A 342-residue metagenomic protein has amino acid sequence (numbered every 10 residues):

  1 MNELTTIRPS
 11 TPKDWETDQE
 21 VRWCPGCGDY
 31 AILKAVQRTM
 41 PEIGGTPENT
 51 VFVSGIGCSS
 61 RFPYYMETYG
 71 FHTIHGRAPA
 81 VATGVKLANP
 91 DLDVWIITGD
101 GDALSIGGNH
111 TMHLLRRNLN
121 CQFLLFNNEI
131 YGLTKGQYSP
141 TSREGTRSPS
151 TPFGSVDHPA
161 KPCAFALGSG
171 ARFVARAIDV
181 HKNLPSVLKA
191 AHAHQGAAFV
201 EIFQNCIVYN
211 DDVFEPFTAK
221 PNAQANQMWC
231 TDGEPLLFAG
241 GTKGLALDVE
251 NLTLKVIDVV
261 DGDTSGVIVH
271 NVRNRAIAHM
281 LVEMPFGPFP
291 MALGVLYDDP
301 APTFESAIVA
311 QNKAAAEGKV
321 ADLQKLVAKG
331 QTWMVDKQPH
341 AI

Functional and structural regions predicted by a protein language model:
M1-P9, D18, V208-I342: Flexible, low-complexity linker and terminal segments
T5, P9, K13-I74: Active-site diphosphate/adenylate-binding microenvironment
Q19, T46-T50, A88-V94, R116-Q122 (+4 more regions): Short coil/turn connectors at secondary-structure junctions
W23-P25, I96-T98, F173-I178: Short catalytic-loop micro-motif centered on adjacent basic/acidic residues
G28-A35, P47, G76, A80 (+6 more regions): Conserved active-site and cofactor/substrate-binding residues in soluble primary-metabolism enzymes
I56-G132, P185-S186: Thiamine diphosphate
I106-C121, F126, I130-N271: Glycine-rich ThDP/TPP pyrophosphate-binding loop and its adjacent helix/strand module within ThDP-dependent enzymes
